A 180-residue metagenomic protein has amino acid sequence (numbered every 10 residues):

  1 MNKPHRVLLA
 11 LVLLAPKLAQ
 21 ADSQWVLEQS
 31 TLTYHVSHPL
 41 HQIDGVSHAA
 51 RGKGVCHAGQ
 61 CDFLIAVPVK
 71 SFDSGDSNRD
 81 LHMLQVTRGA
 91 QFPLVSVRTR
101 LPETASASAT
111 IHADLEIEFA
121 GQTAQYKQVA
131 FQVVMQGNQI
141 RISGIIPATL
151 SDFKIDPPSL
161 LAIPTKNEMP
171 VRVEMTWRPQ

Functional and structural regions predicted by a protein language model:
M1-L8: Bacterial N-terminal signal peptides that target proteins for export
A15-L18: N-terminal signal peptide c-region/cleavage motif recognized by signal peptidases
A21-Q180: Low-complexity, acidic/polar, glycine-enriched regions of mature
